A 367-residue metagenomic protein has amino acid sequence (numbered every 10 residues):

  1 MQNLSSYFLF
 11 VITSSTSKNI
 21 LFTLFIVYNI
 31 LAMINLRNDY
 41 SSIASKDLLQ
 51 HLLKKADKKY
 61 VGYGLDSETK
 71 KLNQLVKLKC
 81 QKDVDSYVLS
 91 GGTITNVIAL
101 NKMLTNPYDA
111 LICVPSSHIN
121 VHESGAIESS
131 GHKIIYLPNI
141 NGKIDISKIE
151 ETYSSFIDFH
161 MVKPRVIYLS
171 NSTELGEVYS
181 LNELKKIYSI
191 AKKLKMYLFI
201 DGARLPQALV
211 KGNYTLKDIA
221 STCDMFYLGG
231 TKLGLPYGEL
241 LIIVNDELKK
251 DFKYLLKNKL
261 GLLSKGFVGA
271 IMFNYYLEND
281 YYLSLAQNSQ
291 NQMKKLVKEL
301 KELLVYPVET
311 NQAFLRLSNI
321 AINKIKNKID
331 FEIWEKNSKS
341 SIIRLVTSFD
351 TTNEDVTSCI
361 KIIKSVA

Functional and structural regions predicted by a protein language model:
Q2, F10-V11, V27: Short amphipathic, helix-prone segments within low-complexity/disordered or flexible regions
F8-S17, V308: Short, intrinsically disordered low-complexity segments enriched in Ser/Thr with adjacent Pro
L36, I144-G202: Active-site phosphate-binding strand-loop segment of PLP-dependent enzymes
S45-G92, S116-N120, A126: Conserved N-terminal alpha-helix of the aminotransferase class I/II PLP-enzyme fold
T105-K163: PLP-dependent aminotransferase-like
N106-Y108, L303-K364: Conserved C-terminal alpha-helix-loop-beta "cap" of PLP-dependent enzymes that closes/shapes the active-site mouth
I140, T173, V178, T215 (+1 more regions): Active-site C-terminal subdomain of aminotransferase-like
S180-S189, K193, R204-M225: Active-site pre-lysine segment of PLP-dependent enzymes
